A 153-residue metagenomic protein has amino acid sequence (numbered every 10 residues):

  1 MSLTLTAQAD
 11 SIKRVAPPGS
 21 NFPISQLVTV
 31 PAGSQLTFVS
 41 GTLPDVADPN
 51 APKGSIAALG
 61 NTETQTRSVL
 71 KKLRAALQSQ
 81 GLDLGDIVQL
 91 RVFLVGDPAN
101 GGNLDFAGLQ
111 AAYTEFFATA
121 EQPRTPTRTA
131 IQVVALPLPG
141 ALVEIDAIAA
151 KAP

Functional and structural regions predicted by a protein language model:
M1-K71, A75-V88, L94-P153: N-terminal presequence-like segments and the immediate start of the first folded domain
